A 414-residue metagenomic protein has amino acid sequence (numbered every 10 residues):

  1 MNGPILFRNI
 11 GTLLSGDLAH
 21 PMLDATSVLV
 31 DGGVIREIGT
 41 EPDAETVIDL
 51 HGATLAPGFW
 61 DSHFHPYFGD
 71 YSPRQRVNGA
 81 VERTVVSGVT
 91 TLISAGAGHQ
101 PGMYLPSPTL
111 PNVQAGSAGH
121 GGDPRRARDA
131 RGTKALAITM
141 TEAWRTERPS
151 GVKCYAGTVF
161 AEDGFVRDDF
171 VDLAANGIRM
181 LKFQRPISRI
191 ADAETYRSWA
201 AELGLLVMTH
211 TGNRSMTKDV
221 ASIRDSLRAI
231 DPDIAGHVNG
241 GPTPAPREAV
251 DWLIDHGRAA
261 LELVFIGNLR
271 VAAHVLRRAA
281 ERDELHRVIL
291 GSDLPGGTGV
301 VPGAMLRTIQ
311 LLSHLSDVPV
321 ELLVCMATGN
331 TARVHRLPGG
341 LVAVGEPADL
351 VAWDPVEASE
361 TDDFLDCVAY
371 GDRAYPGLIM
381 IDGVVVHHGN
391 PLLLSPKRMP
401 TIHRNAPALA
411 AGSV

Functional and structural regions predicted by a protein language model:
M1-P42: N-terminal metal-binding scaffold of metallo-dependent hydrolase/deaminase domains
A44, L50-A135: Metal-associated gating/positioning segment near the N- to mid-region
S62-Q75, K153-V166, R185, G212: Active-site mouth loops of central-metabolism enzymes
P73-V81, E162-L173, K218-S226: Short, acidic/polar
P111-S117, A130-V152, W199-T209: Alpha-helix-loop-beta-strand connector modules within alpha/beta enzyme cores
H120, N176-G299, S316: Active-site core of metal-dependent hydrolases
R277-V356: His/Asp/Glu-enriched, well-ordered alpha-helical/loop segment that forms or immediately abuts the divalent-metal
A348-T401: C-terminal cap of metal-dependent C-N hydrolases
